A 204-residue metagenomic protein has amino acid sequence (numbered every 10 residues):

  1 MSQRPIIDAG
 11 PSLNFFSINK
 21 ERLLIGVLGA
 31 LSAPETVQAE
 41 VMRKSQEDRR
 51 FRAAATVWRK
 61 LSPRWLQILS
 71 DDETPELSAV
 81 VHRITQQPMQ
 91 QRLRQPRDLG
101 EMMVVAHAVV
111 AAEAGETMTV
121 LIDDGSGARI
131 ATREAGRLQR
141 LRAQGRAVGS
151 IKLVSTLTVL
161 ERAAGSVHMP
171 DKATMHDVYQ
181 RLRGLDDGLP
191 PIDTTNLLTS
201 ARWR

Functional and structural regions predicted by a protein language model:
S2-M118, G125-R204: Active-site-proximal, substrate-binding regions of enzyme catalytic domains and RNA-binding/basic surfaces
